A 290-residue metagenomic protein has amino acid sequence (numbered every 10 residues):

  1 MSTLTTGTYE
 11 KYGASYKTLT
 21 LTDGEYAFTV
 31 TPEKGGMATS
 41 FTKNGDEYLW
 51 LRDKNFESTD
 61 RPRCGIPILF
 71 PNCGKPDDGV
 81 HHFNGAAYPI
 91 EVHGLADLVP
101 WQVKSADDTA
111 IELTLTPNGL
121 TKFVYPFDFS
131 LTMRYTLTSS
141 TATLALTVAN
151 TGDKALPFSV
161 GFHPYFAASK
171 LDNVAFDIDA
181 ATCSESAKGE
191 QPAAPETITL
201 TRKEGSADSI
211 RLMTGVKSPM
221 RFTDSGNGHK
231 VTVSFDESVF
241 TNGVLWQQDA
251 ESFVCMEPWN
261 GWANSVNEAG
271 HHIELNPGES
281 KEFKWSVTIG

Functional and structural regions predicted by a protein language model:
M1-P67, P71-V80, A87-E91, V216-V239 (+1 more regions): Beta-strand-rich N-terminal accessory domains
T3-G13, N84-S139: Extended, loop-rich substrate-binding clefts of extracytoplasmic carbohydrate-active enzymes
L19, I111-L113, L131-M133, L144 (+4 more regions): Hydrophobic residues positioned within well-ordered beta-strands of beta-sheet architectures
L21, P32, P117-F158, F162-H163: Acidic, contiguous internal or C-terminal segments within carbohydrate-active enzymes that form a structured patch used
Y26, Y88, H93-S105, R202-H271 (+1 more regions): Acidic/His-leaning functional-site neighborhoods
L120, T182-A187, P192, E257-A269: Surface-exposed, gly/pro-biased binding rims or lids
S140, T151-D153, S169, G261 (+1 more regions): Short coil/turn motifs at secondary-structure junctions
A155-P157, P164-S238: Active-site/ligand-binding surface loops and adjacent short beta/alpha elements that line catalytic pockets across
